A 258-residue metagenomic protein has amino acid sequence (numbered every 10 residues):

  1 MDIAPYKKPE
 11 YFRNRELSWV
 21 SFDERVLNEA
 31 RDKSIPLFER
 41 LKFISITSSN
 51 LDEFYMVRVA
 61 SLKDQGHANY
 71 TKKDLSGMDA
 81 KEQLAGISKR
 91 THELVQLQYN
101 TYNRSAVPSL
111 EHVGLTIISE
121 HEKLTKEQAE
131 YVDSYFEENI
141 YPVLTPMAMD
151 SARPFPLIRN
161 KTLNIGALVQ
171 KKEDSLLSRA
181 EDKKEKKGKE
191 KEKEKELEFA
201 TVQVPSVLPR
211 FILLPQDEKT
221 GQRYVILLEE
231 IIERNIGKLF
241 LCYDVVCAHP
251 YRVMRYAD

Functional and structural regions predicted by a protein language model:
D2-D258: N-terminal non-catalytic structural scaffold regions of very large proteins
